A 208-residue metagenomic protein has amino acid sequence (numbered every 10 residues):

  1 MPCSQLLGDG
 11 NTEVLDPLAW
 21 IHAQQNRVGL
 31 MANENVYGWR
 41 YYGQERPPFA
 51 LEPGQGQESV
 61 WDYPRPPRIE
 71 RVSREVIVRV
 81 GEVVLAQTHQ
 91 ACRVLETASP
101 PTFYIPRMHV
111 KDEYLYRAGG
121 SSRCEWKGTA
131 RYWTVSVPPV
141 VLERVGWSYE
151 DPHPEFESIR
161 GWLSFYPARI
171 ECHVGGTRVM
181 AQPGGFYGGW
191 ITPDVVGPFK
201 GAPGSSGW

Functional and structural regions predicted by a protein language model:
C3-W208: Terminal leader/tail segments of proteins
